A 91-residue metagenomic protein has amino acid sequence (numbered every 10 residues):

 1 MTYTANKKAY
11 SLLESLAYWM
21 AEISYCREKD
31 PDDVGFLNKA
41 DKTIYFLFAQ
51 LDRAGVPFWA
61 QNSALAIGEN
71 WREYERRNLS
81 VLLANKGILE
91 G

Functional and structural regions predicted by a protein language model:
M1-K8, V81-G91: Short intrinsically disordered terminal tails
Y3-E28: N-terminal acidic leader/helix
S24-R77, V81-L82: Acidic, low-complexity, intrinsically disordered interaction modules
